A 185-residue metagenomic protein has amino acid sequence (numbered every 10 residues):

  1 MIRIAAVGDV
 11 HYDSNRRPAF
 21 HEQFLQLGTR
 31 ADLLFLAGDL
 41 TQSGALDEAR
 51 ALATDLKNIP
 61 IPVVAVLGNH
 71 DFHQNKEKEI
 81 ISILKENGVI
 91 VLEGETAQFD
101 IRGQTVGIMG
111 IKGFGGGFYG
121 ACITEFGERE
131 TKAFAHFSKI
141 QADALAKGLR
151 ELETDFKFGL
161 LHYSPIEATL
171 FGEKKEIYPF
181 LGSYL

Functional and structural regions predicted by a protein language model:
M1-I61, F72-N75, T131, A135 (+1 more regions): N-terminal active-site segment of His-dependent metallophosphoesterases
A6-G8, L34-D39, V63-N69, I90-E95 (+2 more regions): Active-site neighborhood of phospho(di)ester-bond hydrolases with catalytic His/Asp-centered motifs
V10, K78-G182: Conserved catalytic scaffold of divalent metal-dependent phosphoesterases
H21-E22, D47-D55, I81-I83, K175-L185: Charged helix-capping and loop-helix junction motifs
Q23-Q26, A53-T54, A97-F99, K147-G148 (+1 more regions): Short, flexible, glycine/charge-rich loop motifs used to bind or transfer phosphoryl groups or to couple energy/partner
D32-L33, K57, P62-V64, E79 (+2 more regions): Generic alpha-helical hydrophobic packing signal
V66-I81: Acidic/His-rich segments in extracytoplasmic proteins that coordinate ligands and/or metal ions
